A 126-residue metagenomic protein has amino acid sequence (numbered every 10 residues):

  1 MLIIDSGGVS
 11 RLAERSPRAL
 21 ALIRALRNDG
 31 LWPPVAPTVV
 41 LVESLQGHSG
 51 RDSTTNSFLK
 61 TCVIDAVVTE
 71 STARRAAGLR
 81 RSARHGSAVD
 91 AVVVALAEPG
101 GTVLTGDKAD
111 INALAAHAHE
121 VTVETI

Functional and structural regions predicted by a protein language model:
M1-A36, L45-V63: Short, well-structured N-terminal submotif of metal-dependent ribonuclease cores
G8-V9, V40, T72, V92-V93 (+1 more regions): Alpha-helix capping/helix-boundary segments
R11-E14, V42-E43, R80-R84: Short, flexible loop segments at the rims of nucleotide/cofactor-binding pockets, characterized by
A36, V67, A88, T105-G106: Short beta-strand scaffold positions
E43-S44, R75, A113-L114: Phosphate- and divalent-cation-binding pockets in alpha/beta enzyme and binding domains that engage nucleotide-derived
S44, S87-T102: Acidic, metal-associated active-site segment
C62-S82: Acidic catalytic patch
E98-I126: Acidic, PIN/NYN-like endoribonuclease modules and their adjacent C-terminal/linker elements
